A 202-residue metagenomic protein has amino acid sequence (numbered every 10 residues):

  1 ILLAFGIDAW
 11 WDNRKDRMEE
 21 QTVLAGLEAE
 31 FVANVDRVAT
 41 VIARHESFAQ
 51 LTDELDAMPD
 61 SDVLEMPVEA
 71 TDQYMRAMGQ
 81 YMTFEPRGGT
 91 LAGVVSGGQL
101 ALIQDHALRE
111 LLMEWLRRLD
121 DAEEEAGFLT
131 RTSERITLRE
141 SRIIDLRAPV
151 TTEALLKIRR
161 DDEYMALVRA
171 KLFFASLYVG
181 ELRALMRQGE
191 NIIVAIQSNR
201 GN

Functional and structural regions predicted by a protein language model:
I1-F5: Hydrophobic membrane-insertion alpha-helices, especially the h-region of bacterial N-terminal signal peptides
G6-N202: Long, hydrophobic alpha-helical segments that serve as membrane-spanning/inserting helices
